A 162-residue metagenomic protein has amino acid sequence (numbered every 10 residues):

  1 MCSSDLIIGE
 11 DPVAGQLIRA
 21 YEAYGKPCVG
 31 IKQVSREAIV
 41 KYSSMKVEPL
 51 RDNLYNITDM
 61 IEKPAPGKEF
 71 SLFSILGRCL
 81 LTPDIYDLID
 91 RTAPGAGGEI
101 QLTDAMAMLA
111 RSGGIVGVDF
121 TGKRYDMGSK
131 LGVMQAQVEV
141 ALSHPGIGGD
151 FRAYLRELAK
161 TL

Functional and structural regions predicted by a protein language model:
C2-S3: Short, small-residue-biased leader/transition segments that mark boundaries at the very start of proteins
L6-P83, D87, T92, A96: Conserved core of the sugar-phosphate nucleotidyltransferase
E69, L81-L162: Terminal amphipathic alpha-helical/low-complexity segments used for targeting or macromolecular assembly
